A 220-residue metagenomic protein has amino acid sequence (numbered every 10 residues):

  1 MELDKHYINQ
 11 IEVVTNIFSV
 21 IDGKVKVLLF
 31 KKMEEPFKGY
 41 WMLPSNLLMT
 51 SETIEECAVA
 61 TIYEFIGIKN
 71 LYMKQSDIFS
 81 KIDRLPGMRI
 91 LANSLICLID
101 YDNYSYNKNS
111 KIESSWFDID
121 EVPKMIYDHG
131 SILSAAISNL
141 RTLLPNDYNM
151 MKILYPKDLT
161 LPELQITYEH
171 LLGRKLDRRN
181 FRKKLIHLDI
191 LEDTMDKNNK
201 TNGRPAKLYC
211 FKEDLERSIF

Functional and structural regions predicted by a protein language model:
E2-W41: N-terminal strand-loop-strand
N9-V13, K26, E56-V59, E64-S105 (+2 more regions): Active-site segment of metal-dependent pyrophosphate-handling enzymes, primarily the Nudix hydrolase catalytic core
L43-S51, I153-L154: Short histidine-centered catalytic/ligand-binding loop motif
Y106-T142, Y155-K157, P162, N180-D189: NUDIX/MutT-family hydrolases
N149-D158, L171: Conserved helix-adjacent loop modules within structured domains
I166-K175: Short helix-coil junctions and helix-kink-helix linkers
R174-N199: Positively charged, solvent-exposed patches that mediate nucleic-acid binding
M195-F220: Long, intrinsically disordered, low-complexity Ser/Thr/Pro-rich regulatory/activation regions of nuclear proteins
